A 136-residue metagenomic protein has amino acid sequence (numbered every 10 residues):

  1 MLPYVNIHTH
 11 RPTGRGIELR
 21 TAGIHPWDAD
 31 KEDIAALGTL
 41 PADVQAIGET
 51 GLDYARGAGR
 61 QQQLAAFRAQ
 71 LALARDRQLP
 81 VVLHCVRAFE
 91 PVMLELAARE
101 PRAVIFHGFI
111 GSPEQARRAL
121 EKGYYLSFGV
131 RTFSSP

Functional and structural regions predicted by a protein language model:
M1-P136: Mid-domain alpha/beta scaffold segments of enzyme catalytic cores
